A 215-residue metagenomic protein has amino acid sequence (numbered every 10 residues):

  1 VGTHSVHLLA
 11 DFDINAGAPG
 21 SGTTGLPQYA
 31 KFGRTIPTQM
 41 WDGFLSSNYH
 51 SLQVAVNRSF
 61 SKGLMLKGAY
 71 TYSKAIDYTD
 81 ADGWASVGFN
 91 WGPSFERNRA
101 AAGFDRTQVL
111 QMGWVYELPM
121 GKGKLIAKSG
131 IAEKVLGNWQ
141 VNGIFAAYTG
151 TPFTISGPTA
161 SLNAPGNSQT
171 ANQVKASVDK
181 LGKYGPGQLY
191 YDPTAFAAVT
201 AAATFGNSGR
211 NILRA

Functional and structural regions predicted by a protein language model:
V1-A215: Short, solvent-exposed micro-motifs at the edges of structured domains
